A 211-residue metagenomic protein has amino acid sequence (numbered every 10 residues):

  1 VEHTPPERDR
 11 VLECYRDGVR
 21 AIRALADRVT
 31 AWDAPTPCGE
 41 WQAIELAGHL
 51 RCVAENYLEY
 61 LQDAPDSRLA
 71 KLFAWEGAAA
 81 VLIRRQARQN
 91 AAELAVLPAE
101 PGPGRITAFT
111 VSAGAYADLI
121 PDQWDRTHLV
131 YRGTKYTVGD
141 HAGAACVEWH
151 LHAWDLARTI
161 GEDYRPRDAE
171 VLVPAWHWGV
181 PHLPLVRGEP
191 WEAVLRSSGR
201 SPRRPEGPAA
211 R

Functional and structural regions predicted by a protein language model:
V1-C14, G18-A24, R28-Q42, E59-A80 (+1 more regions): Structured surface interface patches that mediate subunit assembly and partner/cofactor docking
H49-L50: Glycine-rich loop at the start of a catalytic domain that most often binds anionic cofactors/ligands
A80-A95: A basic- and aromatic-enriched beta-loop-alpha substructure that forms the phosphate/nucleotide- and DNA/RNA-contacting
